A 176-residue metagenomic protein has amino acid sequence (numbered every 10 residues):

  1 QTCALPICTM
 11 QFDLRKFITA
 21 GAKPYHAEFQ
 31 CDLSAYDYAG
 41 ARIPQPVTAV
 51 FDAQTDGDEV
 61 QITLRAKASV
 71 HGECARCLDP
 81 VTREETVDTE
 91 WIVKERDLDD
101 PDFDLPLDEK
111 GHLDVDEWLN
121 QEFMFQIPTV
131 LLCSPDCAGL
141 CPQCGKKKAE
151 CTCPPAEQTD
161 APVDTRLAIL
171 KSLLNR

Functional and structural regions predicted by a protein language model:
Q1-L5: Short, small-residue-biased leader/transition segments that mark boundaries at the very start of proteins
P6-E73: A positional/architectural concept
P6-G21, T82-T86, I92-R176: Charge-rich, low-complexity linker and terminal segments
Y25, V60, V81-V87: Short beta-strand segments
C77: Conformational-control "hinges and anchors"
